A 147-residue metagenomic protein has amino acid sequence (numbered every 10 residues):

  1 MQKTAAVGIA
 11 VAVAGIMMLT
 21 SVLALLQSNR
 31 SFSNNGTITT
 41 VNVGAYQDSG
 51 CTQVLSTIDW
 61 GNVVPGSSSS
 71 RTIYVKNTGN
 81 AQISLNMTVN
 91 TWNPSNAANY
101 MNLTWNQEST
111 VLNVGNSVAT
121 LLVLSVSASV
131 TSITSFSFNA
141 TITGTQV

Functional and structural regions predicted by a protein language model:
M1-Q2, N93: Generic signature of intrinsically disordered, low-complexity, basic-rich segments and short cationic peptides
Q2-T57, V63, V130-V147: Short, polar/proline-rich extracytoplasmic segments that appear immediately after membrane translocation
T40-V54, N80-S117: Surface-exposed binding patches on compact interaction domains or structured appendages
S56, S67-R71: Structural beta-strand segments of beta-rich domains
G61-S68, N113-S117: Solvent-exposed, conformationally flexible loop/turn segments
I73, T78-I83, N116-V147: C-terminal, structured domain-capping segment
